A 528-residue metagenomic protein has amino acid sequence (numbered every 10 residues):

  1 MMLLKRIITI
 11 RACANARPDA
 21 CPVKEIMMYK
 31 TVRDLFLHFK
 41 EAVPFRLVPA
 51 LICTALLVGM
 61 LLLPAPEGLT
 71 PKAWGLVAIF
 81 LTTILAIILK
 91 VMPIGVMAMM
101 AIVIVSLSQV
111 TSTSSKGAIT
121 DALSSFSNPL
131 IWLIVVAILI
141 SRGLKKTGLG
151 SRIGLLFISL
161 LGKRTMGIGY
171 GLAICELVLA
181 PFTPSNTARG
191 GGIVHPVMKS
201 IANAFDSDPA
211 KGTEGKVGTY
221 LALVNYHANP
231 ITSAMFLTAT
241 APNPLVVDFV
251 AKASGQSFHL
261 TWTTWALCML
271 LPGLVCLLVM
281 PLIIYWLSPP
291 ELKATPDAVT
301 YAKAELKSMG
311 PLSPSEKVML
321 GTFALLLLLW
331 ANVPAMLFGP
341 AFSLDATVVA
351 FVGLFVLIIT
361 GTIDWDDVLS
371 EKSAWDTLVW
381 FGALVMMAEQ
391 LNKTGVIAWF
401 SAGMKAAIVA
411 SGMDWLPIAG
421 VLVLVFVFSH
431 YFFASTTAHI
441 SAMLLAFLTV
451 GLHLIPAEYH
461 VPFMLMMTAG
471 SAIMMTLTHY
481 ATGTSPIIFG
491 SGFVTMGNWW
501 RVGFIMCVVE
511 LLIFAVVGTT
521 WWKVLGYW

Functional and structural regions predicted by a protein language model:
K24-L133, A253, S257, T263-A402 (+2 more regions): Hydrophobic transmembrane alpha-helices of multi-pass small-molecule transporters
H38, A65, V96-A210, E371 (+1 more regions): Membrane-embedded alpha-helical segments and adjacent helix-loop junctions characteristic of multi-pass solute
L85-P93, E176-S185, Y226-L237, N332 (+2 more regions): Transmembrane alpha-helix interface/packing and boundary motifs in multi-pass membrane proteins, characterized by
N128-I138, T183-I193, W265-P281, M464-I473: Alpha-helical transmembrane segments
I134, M166-A180, D206-S233, H259-C268 (+2 more regions): Alpha-helical transmembrane segments of multi-pass membrane proteins
A204-A210, L270-G273, G382-M387, I397 (+2 more regions): C-terminal transmembrane helix pair
F205-K293, T484-G518: Membrane-core helix-loop-helix motifs of multi-pass transport proteins
